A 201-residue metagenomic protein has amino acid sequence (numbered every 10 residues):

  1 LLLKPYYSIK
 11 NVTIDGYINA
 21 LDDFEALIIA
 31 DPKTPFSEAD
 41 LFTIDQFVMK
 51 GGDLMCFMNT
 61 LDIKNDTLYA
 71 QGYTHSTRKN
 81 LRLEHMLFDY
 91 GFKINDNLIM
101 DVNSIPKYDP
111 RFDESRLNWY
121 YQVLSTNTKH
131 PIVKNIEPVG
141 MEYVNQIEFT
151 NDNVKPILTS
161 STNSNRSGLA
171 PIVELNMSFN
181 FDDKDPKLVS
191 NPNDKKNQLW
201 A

Functional and structural regions predicted by a protein language model:
L1-A201: Acidic, S/T/G-rich, low-cysteine, solvent-exposed domains in lumenal/extracellular/periplasmic regions of secretory
